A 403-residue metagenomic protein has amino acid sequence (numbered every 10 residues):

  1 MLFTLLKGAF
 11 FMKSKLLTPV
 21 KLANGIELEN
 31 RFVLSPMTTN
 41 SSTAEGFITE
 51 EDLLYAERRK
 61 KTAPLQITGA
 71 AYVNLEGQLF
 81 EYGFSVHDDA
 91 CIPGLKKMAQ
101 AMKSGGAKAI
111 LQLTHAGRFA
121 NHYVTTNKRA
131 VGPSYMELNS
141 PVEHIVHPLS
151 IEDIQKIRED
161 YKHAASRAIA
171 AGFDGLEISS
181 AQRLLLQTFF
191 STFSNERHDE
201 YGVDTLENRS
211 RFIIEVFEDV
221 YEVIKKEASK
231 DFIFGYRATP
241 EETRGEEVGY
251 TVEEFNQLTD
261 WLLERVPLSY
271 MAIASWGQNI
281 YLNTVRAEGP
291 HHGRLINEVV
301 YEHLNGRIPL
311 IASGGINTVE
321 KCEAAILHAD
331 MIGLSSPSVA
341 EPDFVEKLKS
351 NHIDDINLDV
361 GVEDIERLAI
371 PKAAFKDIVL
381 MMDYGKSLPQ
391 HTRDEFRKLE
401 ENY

Functional and structural regions predicted by a protein language model:
M1-L5: Short, often N-terminal, low-complexity regions that either remain intrinsically disordered or form a short helix
K7-Y403: Flavin-dependent oxidoreductase catalytic cores
